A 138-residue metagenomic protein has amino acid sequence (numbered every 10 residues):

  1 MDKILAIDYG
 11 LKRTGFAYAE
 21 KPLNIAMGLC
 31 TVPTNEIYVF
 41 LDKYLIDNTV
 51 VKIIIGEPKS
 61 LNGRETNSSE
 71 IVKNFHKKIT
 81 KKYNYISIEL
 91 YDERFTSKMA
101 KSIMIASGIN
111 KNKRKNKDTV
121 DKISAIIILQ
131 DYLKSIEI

Functional and structural regions predicted by a protein language model:
D2-I7, L11-K12, A17-I138: Phosphate- and other anionic-substrate recognition elements at nucleic-acid/protein interfaces
